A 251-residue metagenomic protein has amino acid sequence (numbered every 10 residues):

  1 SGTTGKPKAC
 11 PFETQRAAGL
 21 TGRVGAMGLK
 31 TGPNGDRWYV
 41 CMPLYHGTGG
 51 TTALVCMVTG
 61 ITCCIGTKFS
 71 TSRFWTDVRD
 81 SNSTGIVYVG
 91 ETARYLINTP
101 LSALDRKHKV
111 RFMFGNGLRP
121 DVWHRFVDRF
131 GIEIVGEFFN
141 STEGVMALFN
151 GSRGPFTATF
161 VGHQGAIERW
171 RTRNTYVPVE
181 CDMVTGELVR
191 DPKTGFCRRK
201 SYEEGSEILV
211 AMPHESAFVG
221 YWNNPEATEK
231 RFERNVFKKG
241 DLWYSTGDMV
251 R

Functional and structural regions predicted by a protein language model:
S1-G19: Conserved AMP-binding A3 loop
G2-T3, G60, N140, D248: Conserved G/P- and acidic residue-centered "switch" motifs that form tight phosphate/ATP-binding loops in soluble
K8-P11, V40-C41, T62-K68, G136: Short beta-strand->loop structural element characteristic of the AMP-binding/adenylate-forming
A18-R37, Y45-T84: Conserved AMP-binding/adenylation subdomain of ANL enzymes
D36-R37, R111-F112, E207: Residues that mark the start of a beta-strand
V58, D80-V89, I97-V184, C197 (+3 more regions): Gly/Ser/Thr-rich phosphate-binding loop
S70, T92-A93: Alpha-helix capping/helix-boundary segments
T194-R251: Conserved ATP-binding/catalytic segment of the ANL
